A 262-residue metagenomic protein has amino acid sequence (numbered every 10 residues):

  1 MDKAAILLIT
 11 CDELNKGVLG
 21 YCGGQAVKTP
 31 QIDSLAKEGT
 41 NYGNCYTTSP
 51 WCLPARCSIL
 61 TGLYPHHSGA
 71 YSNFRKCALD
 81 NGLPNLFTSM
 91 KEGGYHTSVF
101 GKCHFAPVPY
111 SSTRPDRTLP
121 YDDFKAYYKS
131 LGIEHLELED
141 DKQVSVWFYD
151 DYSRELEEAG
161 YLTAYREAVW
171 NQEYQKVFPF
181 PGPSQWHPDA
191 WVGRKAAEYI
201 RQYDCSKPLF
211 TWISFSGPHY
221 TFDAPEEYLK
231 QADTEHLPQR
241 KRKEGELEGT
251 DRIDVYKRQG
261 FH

Functional and structural regions predicted by a protein language model:
M1-H262: Formylglycine-dependent sulfatase
